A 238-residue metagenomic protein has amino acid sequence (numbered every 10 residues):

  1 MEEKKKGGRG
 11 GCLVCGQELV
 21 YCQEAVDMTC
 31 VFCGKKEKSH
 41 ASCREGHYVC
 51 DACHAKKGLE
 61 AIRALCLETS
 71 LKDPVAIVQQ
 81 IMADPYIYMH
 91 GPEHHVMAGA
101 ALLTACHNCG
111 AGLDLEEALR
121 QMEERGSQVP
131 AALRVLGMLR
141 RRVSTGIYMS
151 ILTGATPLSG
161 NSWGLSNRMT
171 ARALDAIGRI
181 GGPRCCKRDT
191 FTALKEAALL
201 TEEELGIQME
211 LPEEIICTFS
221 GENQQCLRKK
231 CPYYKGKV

Functional and structural regions predicted by a protein language model:
R9, E24-C30, H40, H47 (+2 more regions): Residues immediately within or flanking Cys/His clusters that coordinate Zn2+ in small zinc-binding modules
C12-C15, C30-C33, C50-C53: Short cysteine-rich clusters marking metal-coordination/redox-active sites
L19, E37, K57: Cys/His-rich microdomains that often coordinate metals
V20-V26, D114-A118, R179-R188, E202-E214: Flexible, glycine/charged-enriched surface loops at secondary-structure junctions
S39-H40, I81-P92, S127-G137, A176-R184: A short glycine/serine-rich beta->alpha loop
I62-A98: Polybasic, low-complexity association/targeting segments
H94, A132-I151: Conserved phosphate/anionic-ligand binding catalytic regions in large, soluble enzymes, centered on
T153-E202: A structural-propensity feature for long, helix-poor, extended segments
